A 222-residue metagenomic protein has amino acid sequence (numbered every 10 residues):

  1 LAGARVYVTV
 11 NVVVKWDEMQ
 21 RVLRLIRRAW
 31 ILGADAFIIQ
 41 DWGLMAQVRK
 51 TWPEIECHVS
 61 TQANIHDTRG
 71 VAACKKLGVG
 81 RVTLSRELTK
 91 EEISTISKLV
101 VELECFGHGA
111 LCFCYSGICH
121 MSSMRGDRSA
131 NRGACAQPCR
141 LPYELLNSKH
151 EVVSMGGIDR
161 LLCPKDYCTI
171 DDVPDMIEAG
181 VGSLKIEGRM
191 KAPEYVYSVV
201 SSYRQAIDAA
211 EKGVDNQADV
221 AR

Functional and structural regions predicted by a protein language model:
L1-V12, D17-W30, I39, K50-T51 (+2 more regions): Surface-exposed amphipathic alpha-helical tracts and adjacent flexible/coil segments at the periphery of soluble enzymes
G43-L44: Alpha-helix capping/helix-boundary segments
T61: Residues at the C-termini of beta-strands that transition into short coil/loop
N64: Beta/alpha (TIM)-barrel catalytic core signal, keyed to glycine-rich beta->alpha loops juxtaposed to Asp/Glu that bind
T68-R69: Conserved nucleotide-cofactor-binding alpha/beta core module
